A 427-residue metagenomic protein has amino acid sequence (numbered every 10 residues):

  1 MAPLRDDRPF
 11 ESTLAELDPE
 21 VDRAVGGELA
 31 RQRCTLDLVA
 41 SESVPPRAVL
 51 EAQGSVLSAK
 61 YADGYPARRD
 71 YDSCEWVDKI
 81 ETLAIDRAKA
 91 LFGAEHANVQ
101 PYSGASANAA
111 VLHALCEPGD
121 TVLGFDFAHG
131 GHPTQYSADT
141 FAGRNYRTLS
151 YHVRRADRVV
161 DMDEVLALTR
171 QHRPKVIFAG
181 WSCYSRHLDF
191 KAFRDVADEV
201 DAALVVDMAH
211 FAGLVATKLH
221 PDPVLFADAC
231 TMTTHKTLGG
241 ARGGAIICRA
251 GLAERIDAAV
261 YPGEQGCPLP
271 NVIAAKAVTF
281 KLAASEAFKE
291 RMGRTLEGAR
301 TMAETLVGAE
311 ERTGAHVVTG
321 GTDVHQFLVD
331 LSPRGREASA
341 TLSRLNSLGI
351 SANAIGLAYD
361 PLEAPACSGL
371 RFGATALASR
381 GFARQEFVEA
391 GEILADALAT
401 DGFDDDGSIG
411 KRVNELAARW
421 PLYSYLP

Functional and structural regions predicted by a protein language model:
M1-L83, D195, A417-A418, Y423-P427: N-terminal glycine-rich, Lys/His-bearing helix-loop that initiates the first secondary-structure elements of many
A2-P19, E297, A364-P427: PLP-dependent enzyme catalytic core of the Aspartate aminotransferase-like
P3-R5, E28-C34, K60-P66, P174 (+5 more regions): Short acidic (Asp/Glu) and glycine-rich catalytic loops that position anionic groups and cofactors
T35, P66-A67, H96, C267-P270 (+4 more regions): Flexible, glycine/charged-enriched surface loops at secondary-structure junctions
V49, A107, P268-A275, D323 (+1 more regions): Catalytic-loop motifs flanking and including active-site residues across diverse enzymes
K79, L83-R312, A374: Conserved PLP-enzyme active-site core in the AAT-like
R154-D157, L282-A284, P333-G335, A376-G381 (+1 more regions): A generic structural motif
G314-G381: Conserved PLP-binding catalytic core of the aspartate aminotransferase-like
